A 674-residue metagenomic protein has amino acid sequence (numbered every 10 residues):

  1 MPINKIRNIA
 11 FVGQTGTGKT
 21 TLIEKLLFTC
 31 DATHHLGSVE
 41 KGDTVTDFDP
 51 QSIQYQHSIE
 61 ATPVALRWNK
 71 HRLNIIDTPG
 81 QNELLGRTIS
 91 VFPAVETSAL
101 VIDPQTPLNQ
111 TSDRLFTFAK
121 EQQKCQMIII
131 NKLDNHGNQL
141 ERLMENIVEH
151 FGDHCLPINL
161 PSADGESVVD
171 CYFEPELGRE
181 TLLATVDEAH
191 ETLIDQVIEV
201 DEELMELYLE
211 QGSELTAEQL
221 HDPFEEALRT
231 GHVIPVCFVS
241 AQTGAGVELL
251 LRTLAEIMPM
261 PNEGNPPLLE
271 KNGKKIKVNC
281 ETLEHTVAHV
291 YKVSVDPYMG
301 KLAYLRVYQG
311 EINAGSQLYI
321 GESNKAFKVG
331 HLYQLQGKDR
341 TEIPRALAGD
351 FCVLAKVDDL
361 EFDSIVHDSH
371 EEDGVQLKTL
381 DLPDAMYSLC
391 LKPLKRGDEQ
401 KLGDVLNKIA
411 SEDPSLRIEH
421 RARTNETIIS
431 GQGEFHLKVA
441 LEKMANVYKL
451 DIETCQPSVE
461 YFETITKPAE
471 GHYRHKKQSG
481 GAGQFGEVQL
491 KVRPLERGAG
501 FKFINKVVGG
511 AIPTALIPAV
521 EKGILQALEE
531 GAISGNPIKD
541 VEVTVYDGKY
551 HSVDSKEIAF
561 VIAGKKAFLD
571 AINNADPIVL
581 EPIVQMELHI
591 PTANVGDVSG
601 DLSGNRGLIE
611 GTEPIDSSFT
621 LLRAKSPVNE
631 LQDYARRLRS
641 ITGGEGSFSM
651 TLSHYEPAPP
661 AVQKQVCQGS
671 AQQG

Functional and structural regions predicted by a protein language model:
M1-G674: Structural and coupling elements of P-loop NTPases
